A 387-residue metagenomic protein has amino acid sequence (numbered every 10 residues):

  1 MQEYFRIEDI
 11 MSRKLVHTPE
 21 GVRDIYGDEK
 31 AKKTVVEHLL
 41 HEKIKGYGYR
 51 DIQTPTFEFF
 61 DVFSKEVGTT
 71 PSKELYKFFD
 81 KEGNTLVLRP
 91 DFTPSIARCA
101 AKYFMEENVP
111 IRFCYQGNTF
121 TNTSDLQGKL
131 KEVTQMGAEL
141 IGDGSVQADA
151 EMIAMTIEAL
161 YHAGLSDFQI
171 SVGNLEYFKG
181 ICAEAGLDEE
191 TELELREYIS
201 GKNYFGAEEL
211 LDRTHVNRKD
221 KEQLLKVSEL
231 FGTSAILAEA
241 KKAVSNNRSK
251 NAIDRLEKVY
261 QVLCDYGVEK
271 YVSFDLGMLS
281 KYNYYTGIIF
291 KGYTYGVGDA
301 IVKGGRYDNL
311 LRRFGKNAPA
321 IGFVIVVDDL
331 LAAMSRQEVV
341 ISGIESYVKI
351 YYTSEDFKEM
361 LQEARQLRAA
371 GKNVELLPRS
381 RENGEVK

Functional and structural regions predicted by a protein language model:
F5-P94, A150, S171: TRNA-binding/sensing appendages of the translation machinery
K32-K43, E58-F59, T93-M105, F113-L165 (+1 more regions): Positively charged, Gly/Ser-enriched RNA/tRNA-binding surfaces
T54-V62, I111-N122, Q169-F178: Short, glycine/charge-rich beta-strand/loop segments that flank catalytic centers and engage negatively charged groups
E66-T70, E184-G186, I288: Short low-complexity, flexible loop/linker segments enriched in glycine and/or proline with clustered acidic
E74-D80, L187-E208, V268, T294: Acidic, His- and aromatic-enriched active-site or binding-groove loops in soluble protein domains that engage sugars
K131-M136, V172-G180: Short, conserved phosphate-binding/catalytic loop or strand-edge motifs used in phosphoryl-/nucleotidyl-transfer
A148, L160, D167-I170, C182-Y204: Internal, well-ordered alpha/beta segment that forms a basic, Gly-enriched binding/recognition surface
D167-E176, L195, S273-G277: Short, surface-exposed recognition loops or helix-turn segments adjacent to catalytic cores
